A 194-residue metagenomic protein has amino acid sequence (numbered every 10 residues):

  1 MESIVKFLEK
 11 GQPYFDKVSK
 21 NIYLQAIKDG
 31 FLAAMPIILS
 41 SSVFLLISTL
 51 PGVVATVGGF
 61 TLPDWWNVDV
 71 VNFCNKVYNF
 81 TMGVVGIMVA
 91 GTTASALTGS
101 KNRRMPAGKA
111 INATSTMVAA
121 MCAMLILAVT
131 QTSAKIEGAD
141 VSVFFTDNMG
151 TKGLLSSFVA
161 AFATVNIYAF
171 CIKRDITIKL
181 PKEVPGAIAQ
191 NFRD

Functional and structural regions predicted by a protein language model:
M1-I38, F44, V53, G59 (+2 more regions): Signature of multi-pass transmembrane helix bundles
